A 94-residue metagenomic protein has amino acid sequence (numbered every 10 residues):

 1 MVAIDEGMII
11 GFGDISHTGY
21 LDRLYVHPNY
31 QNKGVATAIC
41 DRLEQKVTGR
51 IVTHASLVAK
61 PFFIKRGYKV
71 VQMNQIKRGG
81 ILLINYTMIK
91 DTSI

Functional and structural regions predicted by a protein language model:
M1, D22, L82-Y86: Short beta-strand micro-motifs in enzyme catalytic cores
V2, G7-Y25: Conserved beta-strand in the GNAT
V26-Q45, K65: Conserved acetyl-CoA-binding loop-helix of GNAT-fold acetyltransferases
T37, L57-I84: Conserved active-site alpha-helix within GNAT-family acetyltransferase domains
Q45-V58: Conserved GNAT acetyl-CoA-binding A-motif
D91-I94: Generic C-terminal helix-cap and adjacent flexible tail
